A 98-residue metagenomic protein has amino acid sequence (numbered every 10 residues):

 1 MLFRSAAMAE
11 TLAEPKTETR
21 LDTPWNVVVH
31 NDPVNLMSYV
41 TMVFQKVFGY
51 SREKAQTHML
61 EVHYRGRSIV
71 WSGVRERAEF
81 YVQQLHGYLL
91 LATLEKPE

Functional and structural regions predicted by a protein language model:
M1-L2: Short, small-residue-biased leader/transition segments that mark boundaries at the very start of proteins
M8-A9: Eukaryotic nuclear low-complexity, Arg/Ser/Gly/Pro-rich intrinsically disordered regions
A13-R20, N26, N31, E79-E98: A cross-kingdom feature marking charged/low-complexity
N35, Y39-V82, H86: Amphipathic, hydrophobic secondary-structure cores in small proteins
